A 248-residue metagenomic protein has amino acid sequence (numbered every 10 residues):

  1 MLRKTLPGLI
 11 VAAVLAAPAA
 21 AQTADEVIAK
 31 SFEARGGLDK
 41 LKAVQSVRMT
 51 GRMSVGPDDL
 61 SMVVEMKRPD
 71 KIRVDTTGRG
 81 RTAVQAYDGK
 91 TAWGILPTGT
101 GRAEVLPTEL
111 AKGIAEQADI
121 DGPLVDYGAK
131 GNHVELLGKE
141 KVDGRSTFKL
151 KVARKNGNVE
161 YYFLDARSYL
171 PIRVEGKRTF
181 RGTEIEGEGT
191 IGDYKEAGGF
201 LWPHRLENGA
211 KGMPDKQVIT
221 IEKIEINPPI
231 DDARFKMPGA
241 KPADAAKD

Functional and structural regions predicted by a protein language model:
M1-K4: Positively charged n-region of N-terminal signal peptides that target proteins for export
P7-A16: Bacterial N-terminal signal peptides
A17-A21: Sec/Tat signal peptide C-region and signal peptidase I cleavage site
D25-T100, H133-L136: N-terminal mature ectodomain segment of secretory-pathway/periplasmic proteins
S31, G239-D248: Compositionally biased, proline/threonine/alanine/serine-rich low-complexity intrinsically disordered stretches
R81, D143-P238: Gly/Pro-enriched, hydrophobic low-complexity segments that function as extracytoplasmic propeptides/linkers
W93-G122: Acidic/charged, solvent-exposed loop-and-adjacent secondary-structure segments enriched in E/D, K/R, S/T, and G/P
G113-K149, L170-E175: Short, conserved active-site entrance elements at the starts or edges of catalytic domains
